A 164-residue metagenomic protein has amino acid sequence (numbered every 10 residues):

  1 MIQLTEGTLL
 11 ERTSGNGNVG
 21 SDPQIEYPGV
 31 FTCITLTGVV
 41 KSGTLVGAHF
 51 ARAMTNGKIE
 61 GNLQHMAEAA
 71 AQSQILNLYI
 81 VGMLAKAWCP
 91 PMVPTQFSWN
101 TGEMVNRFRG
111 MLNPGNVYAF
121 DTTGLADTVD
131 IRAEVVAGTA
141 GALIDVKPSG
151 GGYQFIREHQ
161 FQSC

Functional and structural regions predicted by a protein language model:
M1-C164: Active-site microenvironment for binding and transforming phosphate-containing groups
